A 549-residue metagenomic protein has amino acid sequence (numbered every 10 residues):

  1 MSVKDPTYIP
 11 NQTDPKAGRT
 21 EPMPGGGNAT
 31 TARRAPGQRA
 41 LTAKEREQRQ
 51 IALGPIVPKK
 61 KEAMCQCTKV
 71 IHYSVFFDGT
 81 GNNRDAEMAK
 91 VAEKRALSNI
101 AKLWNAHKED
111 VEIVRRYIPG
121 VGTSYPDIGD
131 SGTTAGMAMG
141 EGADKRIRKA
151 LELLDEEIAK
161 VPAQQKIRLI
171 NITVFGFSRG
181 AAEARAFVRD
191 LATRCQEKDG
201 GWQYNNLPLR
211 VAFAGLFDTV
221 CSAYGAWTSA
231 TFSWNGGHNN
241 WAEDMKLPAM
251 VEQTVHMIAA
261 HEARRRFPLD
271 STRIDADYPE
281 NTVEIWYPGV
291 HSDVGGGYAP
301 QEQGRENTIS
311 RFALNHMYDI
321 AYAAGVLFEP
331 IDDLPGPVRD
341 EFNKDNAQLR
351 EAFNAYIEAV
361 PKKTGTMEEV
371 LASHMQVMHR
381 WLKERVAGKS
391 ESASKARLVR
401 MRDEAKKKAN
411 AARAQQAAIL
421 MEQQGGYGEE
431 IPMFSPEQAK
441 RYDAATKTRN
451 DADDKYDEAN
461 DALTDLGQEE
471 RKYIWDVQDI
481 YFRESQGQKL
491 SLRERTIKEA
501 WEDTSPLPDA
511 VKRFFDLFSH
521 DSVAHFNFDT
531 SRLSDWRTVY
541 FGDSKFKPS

Functional and structural regions predicted by a protein language model:
S2-S549: Active-site- or binding-pocket-proximal scaffold segments within functional domains
